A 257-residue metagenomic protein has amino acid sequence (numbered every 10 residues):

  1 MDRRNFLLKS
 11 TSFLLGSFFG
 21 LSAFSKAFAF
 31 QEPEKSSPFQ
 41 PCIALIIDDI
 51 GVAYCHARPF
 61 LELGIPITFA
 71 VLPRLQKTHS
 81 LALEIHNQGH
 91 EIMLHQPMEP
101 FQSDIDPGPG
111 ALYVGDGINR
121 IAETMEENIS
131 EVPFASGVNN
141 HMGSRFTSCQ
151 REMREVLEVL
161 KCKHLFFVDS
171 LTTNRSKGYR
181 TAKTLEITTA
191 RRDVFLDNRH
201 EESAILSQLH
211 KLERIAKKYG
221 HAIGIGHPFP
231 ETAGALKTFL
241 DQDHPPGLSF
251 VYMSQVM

Functional and structural regions predicted by a protein language model:
M1-S22, K26: N-terminal secretory signal peptides and thylakoid transit peptides that target proteins across membranes
S36-D106: Active-site beta->alpha N-cap acidic-glycine motif
P41-I43, I65-I67, Q88-H90, P133-S136 (+3 more regions): Short, well-ordered coil/turn segments that N-cap beta-strands
I43-I47, I67-F69, I92-L94, F167-D169 (+3 more regions): Hydrophobic faces of well-ordered beta-strands that scaffold small-molecule active sites in alpha/beta enzyme cores
R58, K77-A82, E152-E158, S207-K217: Histidine/acidic residue-rich metal-binding segments in metalloenzymes
V71-L72, P97, G247-M257: A generic structural motif
Q88-F134: Substrate-binding cleft of extracellular glycoside hydrolase catalytic domains
I118-L209, H227-L248, V256: Catalytic domains of cell-wall/extracellular-matrix polysaccharide-remodeling enzymes, centered on de-N-acetylation
